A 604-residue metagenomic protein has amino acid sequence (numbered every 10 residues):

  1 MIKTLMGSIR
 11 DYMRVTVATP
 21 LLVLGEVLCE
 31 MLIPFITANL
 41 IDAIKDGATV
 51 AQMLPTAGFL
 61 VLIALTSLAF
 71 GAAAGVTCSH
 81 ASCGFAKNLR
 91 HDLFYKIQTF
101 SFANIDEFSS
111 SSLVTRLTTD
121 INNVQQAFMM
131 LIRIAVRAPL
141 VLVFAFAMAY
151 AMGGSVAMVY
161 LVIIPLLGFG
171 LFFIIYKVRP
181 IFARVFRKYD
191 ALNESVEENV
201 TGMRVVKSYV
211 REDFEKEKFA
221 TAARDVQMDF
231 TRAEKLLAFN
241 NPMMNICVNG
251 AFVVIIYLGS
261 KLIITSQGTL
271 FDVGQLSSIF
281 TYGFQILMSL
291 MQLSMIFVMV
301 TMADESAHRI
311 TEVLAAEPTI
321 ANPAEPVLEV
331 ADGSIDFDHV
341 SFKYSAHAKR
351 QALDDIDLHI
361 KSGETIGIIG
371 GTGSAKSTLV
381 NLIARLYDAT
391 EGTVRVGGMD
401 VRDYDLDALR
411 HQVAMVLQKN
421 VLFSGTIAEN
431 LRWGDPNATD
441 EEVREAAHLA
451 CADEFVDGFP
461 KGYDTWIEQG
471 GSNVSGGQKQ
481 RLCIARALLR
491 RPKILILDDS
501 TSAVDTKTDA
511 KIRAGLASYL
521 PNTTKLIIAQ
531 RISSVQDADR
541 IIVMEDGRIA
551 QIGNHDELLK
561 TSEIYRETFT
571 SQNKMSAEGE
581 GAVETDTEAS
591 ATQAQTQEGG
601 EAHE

Functional and structural regions predicted by a protein language model:
I2, R10, L21, G25 (+8 more regions): Hydrophobic alpha-helical transmembrane segments of ABC transporter permease domains
R10, T16-A73, T77, Y150-S155 (+4 more regions): Transmembrane helix-loop-helix hairpins at lipid-water interfaces of multipass membrane proteins, especially the type-1
D11, T99-A103, T119-I132, V136 (+7 more regions): An intracellular "coupling" helix at the cytosolic face of ABC transporter transmembrane type-1 domains
R14-T16, L22, I63-S82, R133-L140 (+5 more regions): Alpha-helical transmembrane segments of multi-pass membrane proteins
L21-L22, C29-D42, I63-S110, V114 (+13 more regions): Juxtamembrane helix-loop junctions of ABC transporter transmembrane domains
D46-T49, M53-G58, M148-V162, L171 (+2 more regions): Helix-loop-helix
L93, I97, V206, I310 (+1 more regions): Helix-loop junctions and hydrophobic alpha-helical segments within the transmembrane domains of large membrane
L328-E604: ABC-type nucleotide-binding domain
